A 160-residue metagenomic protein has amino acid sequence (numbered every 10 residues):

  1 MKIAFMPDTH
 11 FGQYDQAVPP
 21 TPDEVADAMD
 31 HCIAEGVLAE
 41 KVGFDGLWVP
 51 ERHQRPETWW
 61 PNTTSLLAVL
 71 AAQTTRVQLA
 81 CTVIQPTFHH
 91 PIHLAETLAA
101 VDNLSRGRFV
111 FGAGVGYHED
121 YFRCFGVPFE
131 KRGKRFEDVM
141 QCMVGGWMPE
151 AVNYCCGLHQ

Functional and structural regions predicted by a protein language model:
M1-Q73, Q78: N-terminal beta1-alpha1-beta2 module of alpha/beta enzyme domains
F5-P7, T87-Q160: Internal, glycine-rich beta/alpha segment that forms the wall or movable "lid" of small-molecule/cofactor binding
T21-P22, M29, I84, G126-F129: Active-site oxyanion-binding pockets that recognize sulfate/phosphate
P50, T82, G112-G114: Structural motif
W60, L67-A68, A80, I92 (+2 more regions): Alpha-helix boundary/interfacial micro-motifs
A80-P86: Structural motif corresponding to the early beta-alpha repeats
